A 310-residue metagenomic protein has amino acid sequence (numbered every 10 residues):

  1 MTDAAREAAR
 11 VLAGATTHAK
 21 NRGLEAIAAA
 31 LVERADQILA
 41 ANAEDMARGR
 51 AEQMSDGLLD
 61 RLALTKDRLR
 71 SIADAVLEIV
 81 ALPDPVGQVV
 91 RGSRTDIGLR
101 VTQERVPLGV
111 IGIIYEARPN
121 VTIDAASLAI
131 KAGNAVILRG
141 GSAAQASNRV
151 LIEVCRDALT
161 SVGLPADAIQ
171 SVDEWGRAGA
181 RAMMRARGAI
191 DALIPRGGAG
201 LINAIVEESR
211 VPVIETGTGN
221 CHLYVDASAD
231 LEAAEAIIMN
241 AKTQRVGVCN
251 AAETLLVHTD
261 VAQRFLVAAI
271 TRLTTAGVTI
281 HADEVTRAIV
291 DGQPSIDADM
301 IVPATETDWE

Functional and structural regions predicted by a protein language model:
M1-R100: N-terminal Rossmann-like NAD(P)+-binding subdomain of aldehyde/semialdehyde dehydrogenases
A15-R22, V86, V162-I169, Q244-A251 (+1 more regions): Flexible, glycine/charged-enriched surface loops at secondary-structure junctions
T16, K20, G133, L193 (+1 more regions): Residue-level signal for inorganic ion chemistry
A81, V90-E232: Rossmann-like NAD(P) dinucleotide-binding subdomain of oxidoreductase/dehydrogenase enzymes
Q88, D260-E310: NAD(P)-dependent aldehyde/semialdehyde dehydrogenase
I137-A143, L255-H258, I280-V285: Short internal beta-strands
G217, I238-L256: Active-site PLP-lysine loop of aminotransferase-like
Y224-A227, L256-T259, V290: Short beta-strand-to-turn element immediately C-terminal to the catalytic PLP-Schiff-base lysine in fold type I
